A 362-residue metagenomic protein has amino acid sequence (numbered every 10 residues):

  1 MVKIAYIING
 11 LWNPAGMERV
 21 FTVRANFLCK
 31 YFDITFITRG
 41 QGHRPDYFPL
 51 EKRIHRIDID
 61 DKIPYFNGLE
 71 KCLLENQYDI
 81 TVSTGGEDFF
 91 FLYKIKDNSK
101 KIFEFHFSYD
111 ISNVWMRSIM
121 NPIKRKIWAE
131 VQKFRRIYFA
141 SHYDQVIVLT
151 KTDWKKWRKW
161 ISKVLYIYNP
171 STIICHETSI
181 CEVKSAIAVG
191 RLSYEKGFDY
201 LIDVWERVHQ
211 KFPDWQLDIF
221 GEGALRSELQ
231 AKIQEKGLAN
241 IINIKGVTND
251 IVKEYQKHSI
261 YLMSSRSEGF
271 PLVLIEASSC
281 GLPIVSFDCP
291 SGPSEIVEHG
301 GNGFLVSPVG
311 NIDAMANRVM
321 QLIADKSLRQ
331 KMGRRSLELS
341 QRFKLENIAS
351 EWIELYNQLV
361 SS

Functional and structural regions predicted by a protein language model:
Y6-V23, F27-P64: N-terminal strand-loop element at the rim of the active site of nucleotide-sugar-dependent glycosyltransferases
A15-V23, K184, A188-Q210, A224-Q230: A conserved mid-protein helix/loop that constitutes part of the nucleotide-sugar donor-binding site
E70, R125-Q145: Membrane-proximal helix-turn-helix segments that form the acceptor-binding/catalytic region of lipid-linked
S83-D88, F105-S108: Short His-centered aromatic/hydrophobic patch
V247, R266: Aromatic "clamp/platform" in nucleotide-sugar-dependent glycosyltransferases that forms part of the donor/acceptor
P283-F287: Short hydrophobic beta-strand element within catalytic cores of glycosyltransferases and related nucleotide-activated
S294-M320, K326-L328: Change "using UDP/GDP/dTDP sugars" to "using nucleotide sugars
A314, Q321, L328-R342, S350-E354: A short, well-ordered alpha-helix in the C-terminal region of glycosyltransferases
